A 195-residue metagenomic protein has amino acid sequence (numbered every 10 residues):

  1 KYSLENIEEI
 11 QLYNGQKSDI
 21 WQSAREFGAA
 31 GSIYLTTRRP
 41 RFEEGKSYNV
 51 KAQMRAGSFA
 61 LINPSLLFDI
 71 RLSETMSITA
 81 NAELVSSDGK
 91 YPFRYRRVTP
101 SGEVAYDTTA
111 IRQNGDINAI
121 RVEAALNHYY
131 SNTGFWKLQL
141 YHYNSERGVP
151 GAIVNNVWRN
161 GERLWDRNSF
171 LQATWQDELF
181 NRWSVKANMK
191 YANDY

Functional and structural regions predicted by a protein language model:
K1-K17: Short acidic/polar hinge/loop motifs at secondary-structure boundaries that mediate gating or recognition
L12, P40-N49, R96-D107, R147-N156 (+2 more regions): Flexible, solvent-exposed coil segments and beta strand-coil junctions, predominantly the extracellular/periplasmic
Y13, T36, L67-D69, N81 (+3 more regions): Transmembrane beta-barrel domains of outer membrane proteins
I20-R25, S32, T37-R71, A82 (+1 more regions): Short strand-turn segments of transmembrane beta-barrel domains in outer membranes, especially the first one or two
T36, Q53-F59, E83-V85, Y141-S145 (+1 more regions): Outer-membrane beta-barrel pore domains and translocons
E44-V50, R55, I62, E74-I78 (+4 more regions): Outer-envelope beta-barrel architecture signal
K51-L67, D88-N127, N155-N168: Outer-membrane beta-barrel proteins
G89-Y91, Q113-R121, Y129, T133-V185 (+1 more regions): Flexible loop and strand-edge segments within Gram-negative outer membrane beta-barrel domains
